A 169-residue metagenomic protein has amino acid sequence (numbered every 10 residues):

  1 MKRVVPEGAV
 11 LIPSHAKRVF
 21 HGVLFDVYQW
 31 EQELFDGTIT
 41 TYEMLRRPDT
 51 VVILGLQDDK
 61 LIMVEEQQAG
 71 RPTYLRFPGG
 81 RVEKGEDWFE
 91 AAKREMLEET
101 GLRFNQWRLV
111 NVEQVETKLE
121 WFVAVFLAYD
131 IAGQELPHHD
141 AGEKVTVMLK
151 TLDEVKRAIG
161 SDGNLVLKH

Functional and structural regions predicted by a protein language model:
M1-H21: Extreme N-terminal tail/first-helix region
K2-G8, G70-T73, G80, K84 (+4 more regions): Nudix hydrolase/Nudix homology domain
S14-Q57: Acidic, metal-coordinating catalytic segment for phosphate/diphosphate chemistry, firing primarily on the Nudix
R18-V23, V112-V125: Acidic pyrophosphate-coordinating catalytic loop
Q32, G55, M63, L127-A128 (+1 more regions): Conserved hydrophobic "DFG−1" position in protein kinase catalytic cores
V51-R94, A141: Conserved Nudix-box catalytic region and its N-terminal flanking loop in Nudix hydrolases and closely related
I62, R76, L97, R108 (+1 more regions): Conserved beta-strand segments that form the floor/walls of ligand-binding pockets within enzyme and binding domains
R103-N111: A short coil-to-beta-strand element that immediately follows conserved catalytic motifs
